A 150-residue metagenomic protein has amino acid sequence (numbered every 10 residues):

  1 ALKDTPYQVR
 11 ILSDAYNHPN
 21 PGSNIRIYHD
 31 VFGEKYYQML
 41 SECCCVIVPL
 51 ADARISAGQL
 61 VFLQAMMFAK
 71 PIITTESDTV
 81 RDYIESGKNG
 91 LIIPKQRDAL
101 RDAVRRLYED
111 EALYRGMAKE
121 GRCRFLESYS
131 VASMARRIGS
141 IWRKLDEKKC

Functional and structural regions predicted by a protein language model:
S13-M39: Nucleotide-activated donor-binding/catalytic signature segment of Leloir-type glycosyltransferases, i.e., the conserved
F32-C43, M67, E85: Short acidic alpha-helix that forms the nucleotide-activated donor recognition element in Leloir-type transferases
L40-A57, K70: Acidic donor-binding loop of glycosyltransferase active sites
V48-L50, T74-E76, E85-G87, I93-P94: Conserved acidic donor-binding loop of glycosyltransferase catalytic domains
G58-F62, V80: Short glycine/serine-rich donor-binding loops of glycosyltransferases
M67, P71-T74: Short hydrophobic beta-strand element within catalytic cores of glycosyltransferases and related nucleotide-activated
S86-G87, L91-R97, R106-E111: Conserved acidic donor-binding segment of nucleotide-sugar-dependent glycosyltransferases
A99, R106, L113-S128, M134-S140: A short, well-ordered alpha-helix in the C-terminal region of glycosyltransferases
